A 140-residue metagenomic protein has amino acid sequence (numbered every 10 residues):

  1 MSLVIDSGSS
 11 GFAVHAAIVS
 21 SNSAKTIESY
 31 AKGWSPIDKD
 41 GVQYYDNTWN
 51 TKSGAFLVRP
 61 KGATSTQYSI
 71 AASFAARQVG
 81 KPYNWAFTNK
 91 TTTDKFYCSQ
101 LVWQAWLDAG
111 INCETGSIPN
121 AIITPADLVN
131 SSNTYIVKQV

Functional and structural regions predicted by a protein language model:
M1-R59, Y83-T93: Glycine-rich catalytic cores of cysteine/serine-nucleophile enzymes that process amide/ester linkages in cell-envelope
Q43, S69, E114: Residue-level detector of functional hotspots within protein domains
Y44, Q78-G80, N130: Alpha-helical structural elements
T51-L107: Long, low-complexity intrinsically disordered regions
T88-V140: Activation targets extended, charge/polar-rich intrinsically disordered C-terminal tails
